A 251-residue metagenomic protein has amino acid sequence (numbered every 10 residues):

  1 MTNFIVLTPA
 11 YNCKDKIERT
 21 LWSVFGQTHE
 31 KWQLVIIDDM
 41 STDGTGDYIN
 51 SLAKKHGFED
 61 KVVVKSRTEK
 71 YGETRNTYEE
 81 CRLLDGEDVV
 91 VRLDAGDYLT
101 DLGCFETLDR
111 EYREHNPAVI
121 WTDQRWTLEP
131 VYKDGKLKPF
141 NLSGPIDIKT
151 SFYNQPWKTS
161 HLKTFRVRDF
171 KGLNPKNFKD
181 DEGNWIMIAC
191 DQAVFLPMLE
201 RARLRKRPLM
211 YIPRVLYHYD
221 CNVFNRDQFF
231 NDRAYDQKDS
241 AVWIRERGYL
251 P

Functional and structural regions predicted by a protein language model:
M1-L250: Nucleotide-sugar donor-binding/catalytic module of glycosyltransferases that assemble extracellular/cell-envelope
